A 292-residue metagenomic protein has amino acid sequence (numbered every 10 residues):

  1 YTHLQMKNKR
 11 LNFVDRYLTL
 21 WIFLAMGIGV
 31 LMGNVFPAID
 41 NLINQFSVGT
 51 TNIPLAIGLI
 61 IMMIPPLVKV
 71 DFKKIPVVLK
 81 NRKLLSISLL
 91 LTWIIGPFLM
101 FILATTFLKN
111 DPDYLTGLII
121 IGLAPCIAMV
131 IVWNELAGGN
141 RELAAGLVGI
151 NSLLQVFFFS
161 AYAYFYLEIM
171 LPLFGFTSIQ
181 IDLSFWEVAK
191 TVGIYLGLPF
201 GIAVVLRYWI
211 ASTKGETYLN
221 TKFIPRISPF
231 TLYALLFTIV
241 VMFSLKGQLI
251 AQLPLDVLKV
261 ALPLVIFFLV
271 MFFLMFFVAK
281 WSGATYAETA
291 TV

Functional and structural regions predicted by a protein language model:
L4-V68, K73-V292: Alpha-helical transmembrane segments of multi-pass small-molecule/ion transporters
